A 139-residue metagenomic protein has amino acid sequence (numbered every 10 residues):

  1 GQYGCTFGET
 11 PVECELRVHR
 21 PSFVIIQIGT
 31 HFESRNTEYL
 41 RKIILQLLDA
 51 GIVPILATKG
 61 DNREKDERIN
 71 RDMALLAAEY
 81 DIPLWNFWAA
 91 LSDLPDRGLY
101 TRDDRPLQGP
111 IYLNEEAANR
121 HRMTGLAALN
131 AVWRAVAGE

Functional and structural regions predicted by a protein language model:
G1-T37, T101, R105-Y112, M123: Conserved SGNH/GDSL esterase-like catalytic core that processes O-acyl groups on lipids and polysaccharides
V12-R17, K42-L45, D72-L76: Mature extracellular/periplasmic domains of secretome proteins
L16-R20, D49, E79: Extracellular/periplasmic catalytic domains that process cell-envelope and extracellular macromolecules
P21, P54, P83-W85: Proline-centered helix-kink/hinge sites
I25-H31, Y39-D72: Active-site segments of SGNH/GDSL-like serine hydrolases that catalyze O-acetyl group transfer/hydrolysis on lipids
N36-Y39, D96: Short, solvent-exposed loop/turn and secondary-structure capping segments
D61-E139: Catalytic His-Asp segment of secreted/periplasmic serine-dependent ester chemistry enzymes
